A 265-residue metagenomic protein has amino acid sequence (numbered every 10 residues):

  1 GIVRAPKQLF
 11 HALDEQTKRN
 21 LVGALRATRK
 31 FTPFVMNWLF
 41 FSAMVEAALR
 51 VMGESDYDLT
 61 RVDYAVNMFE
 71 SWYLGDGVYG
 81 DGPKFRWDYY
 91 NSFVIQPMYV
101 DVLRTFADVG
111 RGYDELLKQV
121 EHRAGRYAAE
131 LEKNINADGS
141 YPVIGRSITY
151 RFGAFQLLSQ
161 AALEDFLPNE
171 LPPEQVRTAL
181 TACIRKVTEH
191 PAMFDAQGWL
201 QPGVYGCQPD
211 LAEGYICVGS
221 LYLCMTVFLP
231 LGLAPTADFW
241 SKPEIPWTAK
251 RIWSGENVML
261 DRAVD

Functional and structural regions predicted by a protein language model:
G1-E121, K133-Q156: Aromatic-lined, polymer-binding surfaces characteristic of secreted/periplasmic polysaccharide-degrading enzymes
V22-T32, M68-G77, H122-N134, A179-F194 (+1 more regions): Short, mixed-charge aromatic SLiMs
R61-A65, D165-P168, S241-R251: Short secondary-structure transition/capping segments
Y79-G80, G203-C207: Glycine/charged-rich beta-loop-alpha catalytic/anionic-binding loops adjacent to active sites
F85-P202, P209-T236: Long, repeat-rich segments with strong aromatic
A154-F155, C207, W247-R251: Short amphipathic alpha-helical patches
T226-D265: Extended hydrophobic packing segments that form well-structured cores
